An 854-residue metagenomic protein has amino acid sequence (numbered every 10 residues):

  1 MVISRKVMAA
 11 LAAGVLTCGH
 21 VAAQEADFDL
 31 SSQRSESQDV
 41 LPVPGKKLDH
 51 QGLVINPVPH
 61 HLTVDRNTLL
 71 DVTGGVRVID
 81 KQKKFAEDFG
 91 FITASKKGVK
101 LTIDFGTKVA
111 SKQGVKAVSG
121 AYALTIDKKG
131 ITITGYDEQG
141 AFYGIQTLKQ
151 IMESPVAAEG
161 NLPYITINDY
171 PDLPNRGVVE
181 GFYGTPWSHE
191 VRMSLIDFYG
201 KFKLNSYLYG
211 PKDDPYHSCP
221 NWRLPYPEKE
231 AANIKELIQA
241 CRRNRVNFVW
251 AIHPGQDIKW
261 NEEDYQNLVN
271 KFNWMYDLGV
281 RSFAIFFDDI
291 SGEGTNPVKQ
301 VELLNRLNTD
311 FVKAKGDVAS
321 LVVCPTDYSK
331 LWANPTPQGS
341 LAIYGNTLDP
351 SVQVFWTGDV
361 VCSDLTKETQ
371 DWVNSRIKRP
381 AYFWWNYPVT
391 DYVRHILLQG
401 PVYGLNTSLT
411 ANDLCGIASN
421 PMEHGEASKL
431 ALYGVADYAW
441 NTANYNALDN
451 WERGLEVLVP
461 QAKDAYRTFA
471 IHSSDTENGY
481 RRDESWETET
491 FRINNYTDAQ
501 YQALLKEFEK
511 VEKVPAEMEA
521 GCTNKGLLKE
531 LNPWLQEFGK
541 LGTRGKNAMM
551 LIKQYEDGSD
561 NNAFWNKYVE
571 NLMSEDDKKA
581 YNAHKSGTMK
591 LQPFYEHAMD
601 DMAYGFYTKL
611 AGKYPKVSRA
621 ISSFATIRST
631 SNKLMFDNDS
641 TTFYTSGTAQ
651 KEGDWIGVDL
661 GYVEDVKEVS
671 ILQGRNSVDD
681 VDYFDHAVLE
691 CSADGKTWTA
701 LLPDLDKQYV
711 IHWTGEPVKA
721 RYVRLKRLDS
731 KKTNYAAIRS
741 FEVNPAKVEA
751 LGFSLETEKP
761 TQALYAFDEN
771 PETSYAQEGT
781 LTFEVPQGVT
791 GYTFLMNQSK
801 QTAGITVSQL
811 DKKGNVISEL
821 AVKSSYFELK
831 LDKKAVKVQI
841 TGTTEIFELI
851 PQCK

Functional and structural regions predicted by a protein language model:
M1-D27: Bacterial Sec-dependent N-terminal signal peptides
Q24-K128, Y136, A158-I167: Acidic, contiguous N-terminal accessory segments
S32, A447-S618: C-terminal functional modules
F85, A110-S111, V115-N267, K271 (+1 more regions): Feature activates predominantly on carbohydrate-active enzymes
D137, V156, R281, I290-E452: Catalytic-core regions of glycoside hydrolase
T608-V666, L672-Y683, A687, G695 (+6 more regions): Disordered, acidic Ser/Thr/Pro-rich linker "stalks" and the adjacent N-terminal cap of the next globular domain
K696-E716, V816-L831: Extracellular carbohydrate recognition and processing domains and analogous Trp-centered ligand-binding platforms
K726-T733, Q839-E845: Short beta-strand-plus-loop segments that form exposed binding edges in beta-rich domains
